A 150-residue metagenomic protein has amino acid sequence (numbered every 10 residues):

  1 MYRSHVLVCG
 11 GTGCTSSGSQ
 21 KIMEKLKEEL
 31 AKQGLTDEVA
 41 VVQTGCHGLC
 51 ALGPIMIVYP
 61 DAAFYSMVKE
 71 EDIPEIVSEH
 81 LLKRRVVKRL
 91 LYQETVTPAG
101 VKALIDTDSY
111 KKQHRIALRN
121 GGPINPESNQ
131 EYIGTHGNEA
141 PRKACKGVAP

Functional and structural regions predicted by a protein language model:
M1-P150: Feature of Fe-S/electron-transfer and energy-metabolism proteins that preferentially highlights extended coupling
